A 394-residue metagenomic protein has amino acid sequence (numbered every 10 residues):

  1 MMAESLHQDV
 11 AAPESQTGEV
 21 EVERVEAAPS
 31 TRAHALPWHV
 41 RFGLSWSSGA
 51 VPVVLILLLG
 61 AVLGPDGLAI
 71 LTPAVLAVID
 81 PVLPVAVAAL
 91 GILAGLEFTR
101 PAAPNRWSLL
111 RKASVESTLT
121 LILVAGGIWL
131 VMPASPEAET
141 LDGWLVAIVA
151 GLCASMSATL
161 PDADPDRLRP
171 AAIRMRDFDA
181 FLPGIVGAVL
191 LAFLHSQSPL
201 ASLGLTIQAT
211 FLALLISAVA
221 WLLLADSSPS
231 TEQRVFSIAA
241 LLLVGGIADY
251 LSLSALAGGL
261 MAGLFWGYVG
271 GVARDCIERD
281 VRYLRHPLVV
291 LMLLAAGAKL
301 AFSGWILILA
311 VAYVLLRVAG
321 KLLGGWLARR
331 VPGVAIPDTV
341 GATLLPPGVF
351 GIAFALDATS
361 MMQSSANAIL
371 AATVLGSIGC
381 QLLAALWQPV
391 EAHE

Functional and structural regions predicted by a protein language model:
A3-A69: N-terminal transmembrane signal-anchor/hairpin module of polytopic inner-membrane proteins
H34-S45, G91-R106, T159-P170, A218-P229 (+3 more regions): C-terminal ends of transmembrane helices
G43-P52, V62-S108, D226-Y313, S364 (+1 more regions): Membrane-interface junctions of multi-pass transporters
V54-L63, K112-G126, R174-L190, R234-A248 (+2 more regions): Small-residue-rich segments of transmembrane alpha-helices in multi-pass membrane proteins, especially helix faces
L59, L63, G67, G95 (+14 more regions): Alpha-helical membrane-inserting segments
L76-G91, E139-S155, S202-L215, D249-A262 (+2 more regions): Structural signature of hydrophobic alpha-helical transmembrane segments
R100-R167, L294, F302-A392: Transmembrane alpha-helices that form the ion-translocation and gating core of multi-pass ion transport proteins
P101-A102, T159-F211: Alpha-helical transmembrane bundle and helix-membrane interface signal in multi-pass integral membrane proteins
